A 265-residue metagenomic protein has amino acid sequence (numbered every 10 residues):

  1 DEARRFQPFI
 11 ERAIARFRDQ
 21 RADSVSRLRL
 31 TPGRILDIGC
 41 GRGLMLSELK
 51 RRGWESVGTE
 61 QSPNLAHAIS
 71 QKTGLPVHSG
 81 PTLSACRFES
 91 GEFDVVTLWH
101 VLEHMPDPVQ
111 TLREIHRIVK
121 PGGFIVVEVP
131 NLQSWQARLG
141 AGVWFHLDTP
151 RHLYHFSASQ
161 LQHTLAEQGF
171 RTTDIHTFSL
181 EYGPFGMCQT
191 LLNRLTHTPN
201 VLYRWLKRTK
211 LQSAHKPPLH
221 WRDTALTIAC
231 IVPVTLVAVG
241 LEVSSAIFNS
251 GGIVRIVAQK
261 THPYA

Functional and structural regions predicted by a protein language model:
D1-P8: Active-site hotspot residues in diverse enzymes, especially metal/ion-binding acidic/histidine motifs
I10-A13, V77, C188-T190: Generic preference for hydrophobic/aromatic residues in regular secondary structure cores
I10-A15, L226, C230: Short acidic-aromatic active-site loops that bind/stabilize oxyanions
I14-F17, S250: Hydrophobic (often cysteine-bearing) scaffold residues that line and stabilize catalytic clefts of nucleotide/cofactor
F17-V143, P150-F170, R255-T261: Conserved SAM-binding loop
S84, P106-E114, F124-T261: S-adenosyl-L-methionine-dependent methyltransferase catalytic module, highlighting the catalytic core
Y264-A265: Membrane-interface junctions at the ends of membrane-embedded or membrane-associated helices
